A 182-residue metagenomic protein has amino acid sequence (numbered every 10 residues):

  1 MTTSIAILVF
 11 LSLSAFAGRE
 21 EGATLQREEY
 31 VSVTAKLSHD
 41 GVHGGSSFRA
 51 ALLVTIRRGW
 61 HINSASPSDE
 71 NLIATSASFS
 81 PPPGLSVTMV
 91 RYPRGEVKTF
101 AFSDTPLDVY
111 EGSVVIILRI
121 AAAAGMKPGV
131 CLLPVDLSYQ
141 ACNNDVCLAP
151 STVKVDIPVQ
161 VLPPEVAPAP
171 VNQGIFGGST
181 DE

Functional and structural regions predicted by a protein language model:
T2-S14: Bacterial N-terminal signal peptides
F16-E182: Extracellular/lumen-exposed scaffold segments
